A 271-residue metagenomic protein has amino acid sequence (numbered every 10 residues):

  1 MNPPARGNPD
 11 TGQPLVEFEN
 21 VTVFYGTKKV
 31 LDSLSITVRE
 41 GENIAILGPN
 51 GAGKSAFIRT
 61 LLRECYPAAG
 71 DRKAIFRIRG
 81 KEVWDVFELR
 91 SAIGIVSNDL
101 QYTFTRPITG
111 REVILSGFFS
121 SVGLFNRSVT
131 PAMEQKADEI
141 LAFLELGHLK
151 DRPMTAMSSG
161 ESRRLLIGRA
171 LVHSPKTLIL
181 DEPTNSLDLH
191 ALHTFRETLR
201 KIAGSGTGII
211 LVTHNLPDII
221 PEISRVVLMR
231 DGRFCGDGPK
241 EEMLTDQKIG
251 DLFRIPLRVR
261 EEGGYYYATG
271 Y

Functional and structural regions predicted by a protein language model:
V16, V30-S33: Conserved structural motif at the start of ABC-family nucleotide-binding domains
L115, T130-L149: Conserved ABC ATPase "signature" region
S128, P153-M157: Conserved ABC ATPase signature
L178-E182: Catalytic Walker B motif of ABC-type/P-loop ATPase nucleotide-binding domains
T213-H214: H-loop/switch region of ABC-family ATPase nucleotide-binding domains
V226-P239: H-loop (His-switch) and adjacent beta-strand-loop-beta switch element of ABC-type ATPase nucleotide-binding domains
G250-Y271: ABC ATPase nucleotide-binding domains
